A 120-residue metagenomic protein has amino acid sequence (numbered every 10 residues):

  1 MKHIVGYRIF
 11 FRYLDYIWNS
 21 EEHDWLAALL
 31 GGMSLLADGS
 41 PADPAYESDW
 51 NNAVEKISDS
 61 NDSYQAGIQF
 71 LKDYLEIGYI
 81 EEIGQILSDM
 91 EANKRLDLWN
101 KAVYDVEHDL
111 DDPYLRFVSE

Functional and structural regions predicted by a protein language model:
M1, P41, S58, F117-E120: Short intrinsically disordered terminal tails
M1-L35, G67: Short terminal alpha-helical segments
V5-I9, W25, Y46-D49, D62-A66 (+2 more regions): Residue-level detector of well-ordered alpha-helical segments, enriched for hydrophobic/aromatic packing positions
A28-S40, G84-R95: Amphipathic alpha-helical segments that form the core helices of the histone-fold
S34-S60: Polybasic, proline/glycine-rich intrinsically disordered low-complexity segments
N51-G78: Short, solvent-exposed interaction modules
D73-E120: Amphipathic alpha-helical binding modules
